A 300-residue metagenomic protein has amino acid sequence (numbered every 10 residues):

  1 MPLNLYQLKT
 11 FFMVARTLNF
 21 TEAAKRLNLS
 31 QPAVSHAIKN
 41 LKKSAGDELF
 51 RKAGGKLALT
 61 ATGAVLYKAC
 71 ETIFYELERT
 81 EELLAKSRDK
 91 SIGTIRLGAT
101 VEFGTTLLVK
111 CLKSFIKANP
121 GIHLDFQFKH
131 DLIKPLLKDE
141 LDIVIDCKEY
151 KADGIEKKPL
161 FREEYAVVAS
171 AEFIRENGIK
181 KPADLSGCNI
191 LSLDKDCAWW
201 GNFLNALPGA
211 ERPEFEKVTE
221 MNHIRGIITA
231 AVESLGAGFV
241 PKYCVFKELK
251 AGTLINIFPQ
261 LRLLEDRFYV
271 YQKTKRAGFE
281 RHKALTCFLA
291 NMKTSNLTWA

Functional and structural regions predicted by a protein language model:
F12-S30: Short helix-boundary/capping micro-motifs
K42-A61: A short LG(V/I)-centered, amphipathic sequence patch enriched for acidic residue(s) preceding the LG motif
S44-A45, L66-R88, N296: Alpha-helical linker/hinge and terminal dimerization helices associated with HTH transcriptional regulators
I92-D153: Central regulatory/effector-binding core of bacterial HTH transcription factors
G154-L191: Flexible hinge/capping segments at coil-to-helix
N189-E211: Secondary-structure junction motif
R212-I257, L263: Hydrophobic hinge/microswitch elements
I257-W299: A late-sequence structural motif
